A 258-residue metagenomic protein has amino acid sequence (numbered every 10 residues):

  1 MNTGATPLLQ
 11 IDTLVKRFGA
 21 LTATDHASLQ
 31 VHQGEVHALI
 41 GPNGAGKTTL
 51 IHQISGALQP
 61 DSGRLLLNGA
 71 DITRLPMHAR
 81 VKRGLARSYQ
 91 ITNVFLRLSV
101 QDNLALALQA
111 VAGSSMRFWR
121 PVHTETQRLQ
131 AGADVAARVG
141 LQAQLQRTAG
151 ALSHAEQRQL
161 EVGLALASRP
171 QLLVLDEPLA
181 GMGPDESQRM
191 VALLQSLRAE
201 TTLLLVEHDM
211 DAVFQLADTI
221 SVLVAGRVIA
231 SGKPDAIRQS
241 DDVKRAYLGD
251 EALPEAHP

Functional and structural regions predicted by a protein language model:
N2-P258: Glycine-rich phosphate-binding loops of nucleotide-dependent enzymes
